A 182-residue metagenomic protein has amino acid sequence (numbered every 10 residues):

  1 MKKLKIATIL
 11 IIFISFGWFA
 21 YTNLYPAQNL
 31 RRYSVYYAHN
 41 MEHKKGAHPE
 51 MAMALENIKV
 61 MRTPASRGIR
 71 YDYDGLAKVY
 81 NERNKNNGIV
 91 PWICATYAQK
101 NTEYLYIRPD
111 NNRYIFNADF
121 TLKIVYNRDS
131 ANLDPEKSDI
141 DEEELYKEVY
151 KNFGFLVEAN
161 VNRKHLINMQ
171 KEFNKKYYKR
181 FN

Functional and structural regions predicted by a protein language model:
M1-T22: N-terminal Sec-pathway targeting helices
F16-N101: N-terminal export/targeting and maturation segments
G68-N182: Extracytoplasmic electrostatic interaction patches
